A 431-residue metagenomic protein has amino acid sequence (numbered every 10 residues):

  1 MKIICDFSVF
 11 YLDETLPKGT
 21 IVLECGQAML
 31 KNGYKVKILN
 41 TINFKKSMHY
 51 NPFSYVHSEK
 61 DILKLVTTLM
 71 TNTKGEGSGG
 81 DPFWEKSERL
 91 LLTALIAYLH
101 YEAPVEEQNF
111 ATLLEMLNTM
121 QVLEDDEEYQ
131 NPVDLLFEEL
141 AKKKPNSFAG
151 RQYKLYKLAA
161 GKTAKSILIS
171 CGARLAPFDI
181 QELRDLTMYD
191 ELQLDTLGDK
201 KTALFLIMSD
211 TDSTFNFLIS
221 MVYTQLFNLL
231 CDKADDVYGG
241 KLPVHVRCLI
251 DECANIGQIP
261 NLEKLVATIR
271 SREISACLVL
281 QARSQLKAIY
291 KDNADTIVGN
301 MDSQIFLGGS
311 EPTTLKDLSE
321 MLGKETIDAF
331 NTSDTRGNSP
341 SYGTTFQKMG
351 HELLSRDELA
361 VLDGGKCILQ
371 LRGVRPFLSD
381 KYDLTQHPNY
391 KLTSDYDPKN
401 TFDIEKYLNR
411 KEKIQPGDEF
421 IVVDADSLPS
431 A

Functional and structural regions predicted by a protein language model:
M1-I274, I289, D357-K381, T385-A431: P-loop NTPase motor domains
V266-I368: Conserved ATP-driven motor cores of ASCE-family P-loop NTPases powering translocation/secretion/packaging/pilus
